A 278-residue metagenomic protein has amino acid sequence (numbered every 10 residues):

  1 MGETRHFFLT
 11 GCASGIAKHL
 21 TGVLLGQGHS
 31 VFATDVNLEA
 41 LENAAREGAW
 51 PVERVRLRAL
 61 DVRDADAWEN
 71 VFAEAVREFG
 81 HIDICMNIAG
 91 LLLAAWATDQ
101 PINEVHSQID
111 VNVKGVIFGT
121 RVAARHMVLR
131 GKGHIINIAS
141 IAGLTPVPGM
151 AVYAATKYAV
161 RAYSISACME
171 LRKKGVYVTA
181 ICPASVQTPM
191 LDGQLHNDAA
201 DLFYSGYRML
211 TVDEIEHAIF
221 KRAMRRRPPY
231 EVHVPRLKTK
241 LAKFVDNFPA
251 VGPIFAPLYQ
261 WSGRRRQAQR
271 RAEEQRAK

Functional and structural regions predicted by a protein language model:
G2-F32: Canonical Rossmann dinucleotide-binding motif of NAD(H)/NADP(H)-dependent dehydrogenases/reductases, specifically
Q27-N43: Conserved glycine-rich Rossmann-like NAD(P)H-binding loop of the short-chain dehydrogenase/reductase
A59-N70, I102: The beta1-alpha1 cofactor-binding region of Rossmann-like NAD(H)/NADP(H)-dependent oxidoreductases
W96-A97, P101-I109: Substrate-binding pocket helix/loop in short-chain dehydrogenase/reductase
T120, T156: Active-site helix of classical SDR
S140: Residue(s) in the substrate-gating loop at a strand-loop-helix junction that position the organic substrate next
R172-R236: SDR active-site lid
